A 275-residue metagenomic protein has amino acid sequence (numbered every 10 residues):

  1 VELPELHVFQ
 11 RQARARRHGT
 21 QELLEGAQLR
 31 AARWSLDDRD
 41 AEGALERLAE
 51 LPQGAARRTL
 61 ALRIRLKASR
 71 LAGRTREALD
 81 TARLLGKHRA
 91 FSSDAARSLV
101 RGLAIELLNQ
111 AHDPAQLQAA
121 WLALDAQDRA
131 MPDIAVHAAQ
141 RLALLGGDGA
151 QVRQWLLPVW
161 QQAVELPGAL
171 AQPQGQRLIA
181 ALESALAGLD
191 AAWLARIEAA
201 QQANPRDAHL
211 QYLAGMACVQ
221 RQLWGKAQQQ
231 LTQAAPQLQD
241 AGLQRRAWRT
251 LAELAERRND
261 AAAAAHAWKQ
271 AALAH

Functional and structural regions predicted by a protein language model:
V1, Q10-A13, A31-R33, A49 (+6 more regions): Conserved small-residue packing positions in alpha-helical repeats and bundles
V1-L71, E77: Membrane-proximal soluble helical/coiled-coil segments that couple transmembrane anchors to catalytic or regulatory
E2, L24-D37, A104-I105, V164-D240: Alpha-helical adaptor scaffolds
E5-A15, A41-P52, T75-H88, H112-Q127 (+4 more regions): Alpha-helical repeat scaffolds
H18, E22, A56, A90 (+5 more regions): Short coil turns that delineate tetratricopeptide repeat
L24-R30, T59-R65, D80, S93-G102 (+4 more regions): Alpha-solenoid helical repeat scaffolds
D38, A72, Q110-A111, L145-G146 (+3 more regions): Structural motif corresponding to the intra-repeat A-B loop/turn of tetratricopeptide repeats
Q229-Q233, Q237-H275: C-terminal non-catalytic interaction modules
